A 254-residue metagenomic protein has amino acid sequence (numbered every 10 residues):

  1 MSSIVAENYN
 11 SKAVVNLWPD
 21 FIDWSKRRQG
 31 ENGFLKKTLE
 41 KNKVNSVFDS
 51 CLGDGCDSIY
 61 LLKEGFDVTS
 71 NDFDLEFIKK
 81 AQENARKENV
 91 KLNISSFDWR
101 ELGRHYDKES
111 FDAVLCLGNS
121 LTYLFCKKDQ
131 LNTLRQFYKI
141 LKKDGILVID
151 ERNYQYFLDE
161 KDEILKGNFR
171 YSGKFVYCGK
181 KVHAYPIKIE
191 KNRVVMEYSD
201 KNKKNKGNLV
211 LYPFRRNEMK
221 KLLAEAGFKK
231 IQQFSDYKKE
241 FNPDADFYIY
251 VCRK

Functional and structural regions predicted by a protein language model:
M1-N42: Conserved class I S-adenosyl-L-methionine
K43-G53: Conserved class I S-adenosyl-L-methionine
C56-L102: Class I SAM-dependent methyltransferase SAM/SAH-binding core
R104-A113: A short acidic, Gly/Pro-enriched loop at the edge of an enzyme's catalytic core that lines a small-molecule cofactor
D112-K128: A short SAM/SAH-binding and catalytic strip from SAM-dependent methyltransferases
L131-K143: A short glycine-rich, Lys/Arg-flanked "PGG" loop and its adjoining helix->strand segment in the class I
V148-K221: SAM-dependent methyltransferase
R216-K254: C-terminal lobe and adjacent flexible extensions of AdoMet/dcAdoMet transferase-like proteins
